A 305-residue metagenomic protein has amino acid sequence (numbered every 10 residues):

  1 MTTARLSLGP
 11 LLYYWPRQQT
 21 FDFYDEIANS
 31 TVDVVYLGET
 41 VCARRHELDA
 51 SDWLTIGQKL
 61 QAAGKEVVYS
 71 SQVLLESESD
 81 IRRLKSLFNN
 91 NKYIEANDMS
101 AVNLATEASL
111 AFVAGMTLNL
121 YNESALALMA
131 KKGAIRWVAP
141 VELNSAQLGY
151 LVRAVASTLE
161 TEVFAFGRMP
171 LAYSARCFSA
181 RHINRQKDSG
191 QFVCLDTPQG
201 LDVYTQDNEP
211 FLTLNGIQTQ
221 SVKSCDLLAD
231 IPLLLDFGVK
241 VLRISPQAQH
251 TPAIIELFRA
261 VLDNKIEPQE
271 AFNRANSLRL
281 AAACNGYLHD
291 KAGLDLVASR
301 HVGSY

Functional and structural regions predicted by a protein language model:
M1-L120, L128, V138-Y305: Active-site pocket-lining/capping segments in soluble small-molecule metabolic enzymes
K131: Active-site neighborhood of glycoside hydrolase catalytic domains
